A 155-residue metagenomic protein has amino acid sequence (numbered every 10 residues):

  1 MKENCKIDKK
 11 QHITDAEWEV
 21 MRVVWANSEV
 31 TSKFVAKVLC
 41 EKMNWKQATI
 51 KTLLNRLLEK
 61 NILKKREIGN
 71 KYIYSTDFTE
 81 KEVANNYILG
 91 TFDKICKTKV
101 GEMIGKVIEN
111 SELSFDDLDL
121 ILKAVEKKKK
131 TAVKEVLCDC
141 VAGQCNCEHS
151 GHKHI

Functional and structural regions predicted by a protein language model:
Q11-A16, I68-Y87: Short, cationic-aromatic polyanion-contact patches
I13, W25-T31: Short capping segments at the starts of secondary-structure elements
V30-V38: Short acidic, hydrophobic short linear motifs in intrinsically disordered regions
K37-W45: Short helix-coil junctions and helix-kink-helix linkers
K51-N55: Short, hydrophobic-biased segments on the C-terminal half of alpha helices that form "recognition helices"
N61: Glycine-centered, phosphate/nucleic-acid-interacting loop/turn motifs that mediate DNA/RNA or nucleotide
T79-G105: Conserved segment of winged-helix/HTH DNA-binding domains
E109-I155: C-terminal regulatory/oligomerization modules of transcriptional regulators
